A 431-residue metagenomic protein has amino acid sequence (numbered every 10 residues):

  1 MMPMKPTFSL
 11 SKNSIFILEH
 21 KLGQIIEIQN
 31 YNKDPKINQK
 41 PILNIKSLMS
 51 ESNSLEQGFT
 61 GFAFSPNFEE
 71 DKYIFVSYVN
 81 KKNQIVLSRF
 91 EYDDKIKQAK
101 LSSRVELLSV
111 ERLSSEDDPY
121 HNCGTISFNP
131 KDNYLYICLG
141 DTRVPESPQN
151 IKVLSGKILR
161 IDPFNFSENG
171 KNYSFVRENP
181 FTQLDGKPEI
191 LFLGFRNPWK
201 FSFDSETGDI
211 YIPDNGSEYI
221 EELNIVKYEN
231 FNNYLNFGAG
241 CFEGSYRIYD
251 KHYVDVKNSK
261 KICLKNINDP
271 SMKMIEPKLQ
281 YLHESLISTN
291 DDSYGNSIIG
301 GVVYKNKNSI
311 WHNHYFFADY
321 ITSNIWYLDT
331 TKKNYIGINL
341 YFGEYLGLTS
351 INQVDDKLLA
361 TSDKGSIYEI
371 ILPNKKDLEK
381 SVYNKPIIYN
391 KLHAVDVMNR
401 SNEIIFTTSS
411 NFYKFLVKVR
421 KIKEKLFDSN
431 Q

Functional and structural regions predicted by a protein language model:
M1-E146, K200-Y219, Y294-T331, K357-K376: Acidic, Gly/Ser/Thr-rich repeat motifs that build Ca2+-stabilized beta-propeller blades
M4, L348-S350: Repeated scaffold domains used in trafficking and secretory/extracellular systems, primarily beta-propellers
P41, E106, P180, I190 (+1 more regions): Conserved beta-strand positions that form and line the central face of beta-propeller blades
L55, N150, T408-N411: Residue-level signature of the cytosolic catalytic core of signaling kinases
Q57-F59, D141-G337, D356-L359, I367-Y383: Beta-propeller domain segments
H121-C123, R196, L346: Short beta-strand-initiation
N384-Q431: Boundary detector for helix-to-coil junctions that initiate low-complexity/charged tails
